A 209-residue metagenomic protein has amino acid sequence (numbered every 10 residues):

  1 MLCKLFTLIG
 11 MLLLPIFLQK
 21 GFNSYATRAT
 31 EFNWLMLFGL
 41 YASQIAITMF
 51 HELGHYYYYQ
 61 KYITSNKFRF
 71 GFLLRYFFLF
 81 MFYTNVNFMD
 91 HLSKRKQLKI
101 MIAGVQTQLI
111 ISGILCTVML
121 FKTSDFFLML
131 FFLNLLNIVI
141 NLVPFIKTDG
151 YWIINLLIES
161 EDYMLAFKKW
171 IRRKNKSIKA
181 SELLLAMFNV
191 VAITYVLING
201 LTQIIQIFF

Functional and structural regions predicted by a protein language model:
M1-I45, M49: Topogenic membrane-insertion module of multi-pass membrane proteins
M1-T7, M89-I110, I171-V196: Loop-to-transmembrane boundary segments
F22-A26, S65-F70, L142-A166: Juxtamembrane/interfacial segments flanking transmembrane helices
L37-M89: Small-residue-rich helix-interface/hinge motifs
Q44-Y59, L135-W152: Hydrophobic alpha-helical membrane-embedded segments
R75-K94, L157-S177: Non-transmembrane, extramembrane segments of multi-pass ion/lipid transporters
F88-F145: Metalloprotease/metallohydrolase-associated module, dominated by Zn2+-dependent proteases
I198-F209: Juxtamembrane boundary at the C-terminal end of a transmembrane helix
